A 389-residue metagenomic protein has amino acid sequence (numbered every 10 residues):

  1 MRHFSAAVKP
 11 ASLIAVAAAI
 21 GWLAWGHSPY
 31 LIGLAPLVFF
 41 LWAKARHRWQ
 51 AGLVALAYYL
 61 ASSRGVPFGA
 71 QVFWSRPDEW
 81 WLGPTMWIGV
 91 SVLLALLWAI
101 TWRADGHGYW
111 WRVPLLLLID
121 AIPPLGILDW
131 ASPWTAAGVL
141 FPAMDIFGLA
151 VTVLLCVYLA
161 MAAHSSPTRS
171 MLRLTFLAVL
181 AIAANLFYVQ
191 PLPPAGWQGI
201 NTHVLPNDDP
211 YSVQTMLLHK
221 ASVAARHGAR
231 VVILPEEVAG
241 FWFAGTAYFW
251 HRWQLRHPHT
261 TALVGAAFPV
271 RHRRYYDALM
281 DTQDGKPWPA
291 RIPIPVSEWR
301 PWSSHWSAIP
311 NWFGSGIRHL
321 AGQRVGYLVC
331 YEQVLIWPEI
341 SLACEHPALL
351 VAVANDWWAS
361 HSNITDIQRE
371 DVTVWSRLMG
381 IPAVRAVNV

Functional and structural regions predicted by a protein language model:
M1-L186, V384-V387: Membrane-embedded alpha-helical bundles of multi-pass enzymes that act on lipidic or dolichyl-linked glycan substrates
Y30-F39, V54, Y58-S62, N201 (+2 more regions): Short, conserved active-site loops that position catalytic residues or coordinate cofactors/metal ions across diverse
T101, L218-A225, S315, E339: Generic structural signal for well-ordered alpha-helical scaffold segments
L186-I294, A321-G322, Y327: Soluble catalytic regions of membrane-associated enzymes that act on cell-envelope and secretory-pathway components
A239, A244, R252-H257, P269-V389: Solvent-exposed soluble domains appended to multi-pass membrane proteins
